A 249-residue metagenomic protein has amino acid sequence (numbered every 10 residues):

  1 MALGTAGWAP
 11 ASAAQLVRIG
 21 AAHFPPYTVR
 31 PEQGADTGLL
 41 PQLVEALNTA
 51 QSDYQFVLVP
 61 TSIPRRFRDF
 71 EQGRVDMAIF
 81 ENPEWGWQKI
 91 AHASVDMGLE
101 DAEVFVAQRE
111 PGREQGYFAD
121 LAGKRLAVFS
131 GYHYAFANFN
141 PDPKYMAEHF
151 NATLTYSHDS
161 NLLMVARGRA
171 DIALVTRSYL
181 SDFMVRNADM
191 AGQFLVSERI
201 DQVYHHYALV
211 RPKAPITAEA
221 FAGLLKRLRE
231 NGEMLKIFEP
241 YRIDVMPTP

Functional and structural regions predicted by a protein language model:
G7-A13: Sec/Tat signal peptide C-region and signal peptidase I cleavage site
A13-I90, L154, F221, N231 (+1 more regions): Extracytoplasmic small-molecule ligand-binding "clamshell" domains of the periplasmic binding protein/Venus flytrap
A21-P25, E100-V104, D189-L225, D244-P249: Periplasmic-binding protein-like
F24-P25, G34-A46, R109-M146, S178: Bilobed "Venus flytrap"/periplasmic-binding protein-like clamshell domains and structurally analogous long
P41-Q51, P111-G112, F118-R125, Y132 (+2 more regions): Extended ligand-binding regions for polar small-molecule ligands
V44-S52, D96, A122, S130-T155 (+2 more regions): Ligand-binding cleft/hinge of the Venus flytrap
L58-D120, H133-Y134, R199: Acidic, polar ligand-binding/catalytic clefts
R68-E71, I79-I90, D171-L195, R199-Q202: A ligand-binding cleft/hinge motif common to bilobed small-molecule-binding domains
